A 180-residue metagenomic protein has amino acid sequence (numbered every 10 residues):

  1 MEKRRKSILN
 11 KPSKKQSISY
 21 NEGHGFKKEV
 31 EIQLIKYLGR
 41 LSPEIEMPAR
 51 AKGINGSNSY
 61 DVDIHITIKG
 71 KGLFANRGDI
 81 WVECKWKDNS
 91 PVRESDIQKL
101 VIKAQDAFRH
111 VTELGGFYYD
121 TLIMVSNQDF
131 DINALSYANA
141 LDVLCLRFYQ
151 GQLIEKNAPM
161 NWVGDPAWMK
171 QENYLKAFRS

Functional and structural regions predicted by a protein language model:
M1-S180: Mixed-charge (Asp/Glu-Lys/Arg
